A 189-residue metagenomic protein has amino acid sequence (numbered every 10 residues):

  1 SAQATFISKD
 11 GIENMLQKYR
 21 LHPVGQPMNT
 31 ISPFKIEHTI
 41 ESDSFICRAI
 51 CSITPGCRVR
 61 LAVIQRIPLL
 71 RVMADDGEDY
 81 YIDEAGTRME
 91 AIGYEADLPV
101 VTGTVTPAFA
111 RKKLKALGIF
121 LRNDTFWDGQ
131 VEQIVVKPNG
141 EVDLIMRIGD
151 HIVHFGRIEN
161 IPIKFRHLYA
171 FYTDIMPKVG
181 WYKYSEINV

Functional and structural regions predicted by a protein language model:
S1-A2, A49, V101, I134 (+1 more regions): Generic beta-strand hydrophobic packing signal
A2-S44, E90-I119, G156, I163 (+1 more regions): Periplasmic/extracytosolic POTRA-like scaffold domains at the N-termini of outer-membrane and outer-envelope
Q26, L61-P138, V153: Extracytoplasmic segments of membrane-associated envelope/inner-membrane machinery
E41-C57: Short, well-structured beta-strand/strand-turn elements
I53-P55, V63-I67, V105, P138-G140 (+2 more regions): A mature extracytoplasmic/lumenal domain signature
G56-V59, Q133-V136, V179-V189: Acidic/histidine-enriched alpha-helical segments
D143-V189: C-terminal solvent-exposed extensions
